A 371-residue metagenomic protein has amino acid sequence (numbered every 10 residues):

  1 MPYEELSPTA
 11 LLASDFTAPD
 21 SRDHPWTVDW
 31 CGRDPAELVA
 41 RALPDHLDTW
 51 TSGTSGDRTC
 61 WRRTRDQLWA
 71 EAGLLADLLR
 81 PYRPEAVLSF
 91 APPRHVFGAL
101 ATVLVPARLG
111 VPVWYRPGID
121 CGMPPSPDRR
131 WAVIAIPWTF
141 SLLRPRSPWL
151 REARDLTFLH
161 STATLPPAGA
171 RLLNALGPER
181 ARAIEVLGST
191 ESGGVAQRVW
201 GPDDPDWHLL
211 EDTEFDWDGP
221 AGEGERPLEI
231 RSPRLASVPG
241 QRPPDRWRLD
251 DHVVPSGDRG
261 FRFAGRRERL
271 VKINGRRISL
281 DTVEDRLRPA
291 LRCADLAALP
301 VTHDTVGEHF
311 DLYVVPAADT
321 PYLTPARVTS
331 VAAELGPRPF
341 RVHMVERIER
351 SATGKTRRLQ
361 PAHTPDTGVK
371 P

Functional and structural regions predicted by a protein language model:
M1, E5-L6, A10-L11, V28 (+2 more regions): Conserved pre-ATP/AMP-binding loop-to-beta segment of ANL
M1-W30, T59-C60, G110-I119: Short beta-strand->loop structural element characteristic of the AMP-binding/adenylate-forming
P2, P145-D203: Gly/Ser/Thr-rich phosphate-binding loop
D45-W61, T190-E191: Conserved adenylation A10 loop of the ANL superfamily
R62-L78, Y82, A86-L143: AMP-binding/adenylate-forming
E214-D216, P220-V254: AMP-binding/adenylate-forming core of the ANL superfamily
D245, D250-P337, T356: AMP-binding/adenylate-forming catalytic core of the ANL superfamily
V345-P371: Flexible lysine-rich "adenylation lid" loop at the C-terminal edge of ANL adenylation domains
